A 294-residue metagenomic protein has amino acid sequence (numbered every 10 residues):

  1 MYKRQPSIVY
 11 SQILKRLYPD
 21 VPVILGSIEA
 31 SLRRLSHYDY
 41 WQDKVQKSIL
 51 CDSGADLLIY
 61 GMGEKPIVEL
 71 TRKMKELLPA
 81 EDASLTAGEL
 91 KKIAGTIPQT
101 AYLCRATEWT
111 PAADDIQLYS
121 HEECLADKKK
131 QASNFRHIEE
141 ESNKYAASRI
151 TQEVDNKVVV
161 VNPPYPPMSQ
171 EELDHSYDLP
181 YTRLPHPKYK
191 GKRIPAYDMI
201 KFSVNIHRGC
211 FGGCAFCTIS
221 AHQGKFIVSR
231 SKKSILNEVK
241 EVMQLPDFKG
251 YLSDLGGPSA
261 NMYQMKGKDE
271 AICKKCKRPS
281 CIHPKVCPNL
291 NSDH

Functional and structural regions predicted by a protein language model:
K3-V154, V161-P166: Glycine-rich beta-alpha loop elements in corrinoid/cobalamin-binding modules across cobalamin-dependent enzymes
V21, E241-H294: Conserved SAM/AdoMet-binding glycine-rich loop
L32-R34, E64-R72, C104-T110, F226 (+1 more regions): Flexible glycine/acidic-rich beta-alpha junction loops that bind and position SAM and/or redox cofactors in anaerobic
D56, S176, C210, C214 (+1 more regions): Conserved, mostly hydrophobic/aromatic
S133-S203: N-terminal [4Fe-4S]-dependent radical SAM core
K192-A215, Y251: N-terminal pre-triad scaffold of radical SAM enzymes
T218: Cys/His-coordinated zinc-binding microdomains
Q223-Y251: Conserved alpha-helical substructure of the radical SAM core
